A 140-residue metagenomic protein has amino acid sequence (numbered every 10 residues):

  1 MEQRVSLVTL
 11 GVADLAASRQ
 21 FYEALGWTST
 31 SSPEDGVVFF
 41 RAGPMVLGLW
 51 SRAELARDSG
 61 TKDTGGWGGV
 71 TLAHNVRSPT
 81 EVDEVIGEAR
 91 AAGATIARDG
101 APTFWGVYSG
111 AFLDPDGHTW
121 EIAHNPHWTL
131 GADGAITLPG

Functional and structural regions predicted by a protein language model:
M1-A16, G69-H74, P126-G140: N-terminal beta-strand motif that seeds the catalytic metal site of vicinal oxygen chelate
R4, V46-G48, T119: Short hydrophobic-acidic sequence motifs that mark active-site Asp/Glu residues
R4-A13, R41, G60-E88, Y108-L113: Vicinal oxygen chelate
T9-A56: Core segments of cupin and vicinal oxygen chelate
G48-L49, G65, D116: Short, hinge-like loop/turn segments at secondary-structure boundaries
R52-T64, T129-G131: Short, flexible, glycine-rich and Lys/Arg-enriched loop motifs at helix boundaries that contact anionic partners
I86-G140: Vicinal oxygen chelate
